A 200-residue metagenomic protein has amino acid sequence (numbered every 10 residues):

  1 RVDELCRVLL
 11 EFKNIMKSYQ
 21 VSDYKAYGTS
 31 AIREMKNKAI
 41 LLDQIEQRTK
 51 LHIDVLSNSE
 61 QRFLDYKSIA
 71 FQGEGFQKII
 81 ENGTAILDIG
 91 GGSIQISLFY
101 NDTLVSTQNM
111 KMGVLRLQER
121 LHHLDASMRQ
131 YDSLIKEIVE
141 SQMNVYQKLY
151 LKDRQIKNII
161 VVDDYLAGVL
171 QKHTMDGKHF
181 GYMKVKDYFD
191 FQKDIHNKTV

Functional and structural regions predicted by a protein language model:
V2-Y19, A26, A31-G83, L98-V200: Helical "lid/coupling" subdomains associated with nucleotide-phosphate turnover
G83-S93: A generic, well-ordered mixed alpha/beta core segment in the N-terminal half of proteins
